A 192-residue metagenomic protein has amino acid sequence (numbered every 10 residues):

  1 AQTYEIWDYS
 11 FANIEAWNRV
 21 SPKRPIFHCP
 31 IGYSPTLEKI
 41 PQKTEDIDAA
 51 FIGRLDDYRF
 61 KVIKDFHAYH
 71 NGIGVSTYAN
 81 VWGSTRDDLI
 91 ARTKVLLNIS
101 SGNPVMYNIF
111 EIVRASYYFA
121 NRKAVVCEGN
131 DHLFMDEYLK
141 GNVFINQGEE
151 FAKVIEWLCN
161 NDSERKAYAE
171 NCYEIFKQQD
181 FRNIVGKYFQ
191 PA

Functional and structural regions predicted by a protein language model:
A1-K140, N183-K187: Nucleotide-sugar donor-binding catalytic core of glycosyltransferases
N18, I155, A169: Short, flexible helix/strand-to-coil boundary loops that buttress conserved ligand/catalytic motifs in alpha/beta
S84-T85, E150, V154: Short acidic active-site motifs
I112, G141-E149, W157-D162: Conserved acidic donor-binding segment of nucleotide-sugar-dependent glycosyltransferases
V143, A152, G186-A192: C-terminal amphipathic alpha-helical "assembly" element that mediates oligomerization/partner interfaces or acts as
C159-P191: A charged, aromatic-enriched C-terminal amphipathic alpha-helix characteristic of glycosyltransferases across folds
